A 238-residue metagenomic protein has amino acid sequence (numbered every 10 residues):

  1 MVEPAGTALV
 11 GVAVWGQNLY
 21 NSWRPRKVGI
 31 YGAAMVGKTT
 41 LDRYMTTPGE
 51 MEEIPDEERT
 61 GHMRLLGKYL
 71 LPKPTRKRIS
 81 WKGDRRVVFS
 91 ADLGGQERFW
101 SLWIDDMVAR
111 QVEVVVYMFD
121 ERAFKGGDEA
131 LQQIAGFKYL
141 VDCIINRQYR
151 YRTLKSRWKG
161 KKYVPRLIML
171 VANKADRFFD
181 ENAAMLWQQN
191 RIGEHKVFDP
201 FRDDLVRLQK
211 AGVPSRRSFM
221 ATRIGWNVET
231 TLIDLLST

Functional and structural regions predicted by a protein language model:
M1-A33, R152-T153: Short, flexible boundary segments at extreme N-termini or domain junctions of P-loop NTPases and their
R26-E52: Glycine-rich phosphate-binding P-loop
V36-G37, Q96-R98, E121-G126, A175-F179 (+1 more regions): Short acidic, S/G/P-rich loop/turn micro-motifs used as interaction or catalytic elements
G37-K38, F178, S218-T238: Conserved GTPase G-domain signal focused on the G5
T46-V87: Switch I (effector-binding) loop of TRAFAC-class P-loop GTPase G-domains
L71, I79-D84, D106-V112, R150 (+1 more regions): Conserved catalytic network of the ASCE P-loop NTPase/AAA+ motor domain
G83-W103: Switch II (G3) loop of P-loop NTPases
V114, F119-Q209: Conserved C-terminal guanine-recognition region of P-loop GTPase G domains, centered on the G4
